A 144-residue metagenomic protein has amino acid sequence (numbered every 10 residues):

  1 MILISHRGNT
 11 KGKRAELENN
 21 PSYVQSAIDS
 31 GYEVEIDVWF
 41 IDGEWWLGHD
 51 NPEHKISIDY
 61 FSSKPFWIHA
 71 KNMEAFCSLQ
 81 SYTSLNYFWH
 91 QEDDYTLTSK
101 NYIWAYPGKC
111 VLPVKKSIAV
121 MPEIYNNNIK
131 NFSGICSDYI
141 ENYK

Functional and structural regions predicted by a protein language model:
M1-K144: Phosphate-group recognition and catalysis centered on beta-loop-alpha active-site segments
